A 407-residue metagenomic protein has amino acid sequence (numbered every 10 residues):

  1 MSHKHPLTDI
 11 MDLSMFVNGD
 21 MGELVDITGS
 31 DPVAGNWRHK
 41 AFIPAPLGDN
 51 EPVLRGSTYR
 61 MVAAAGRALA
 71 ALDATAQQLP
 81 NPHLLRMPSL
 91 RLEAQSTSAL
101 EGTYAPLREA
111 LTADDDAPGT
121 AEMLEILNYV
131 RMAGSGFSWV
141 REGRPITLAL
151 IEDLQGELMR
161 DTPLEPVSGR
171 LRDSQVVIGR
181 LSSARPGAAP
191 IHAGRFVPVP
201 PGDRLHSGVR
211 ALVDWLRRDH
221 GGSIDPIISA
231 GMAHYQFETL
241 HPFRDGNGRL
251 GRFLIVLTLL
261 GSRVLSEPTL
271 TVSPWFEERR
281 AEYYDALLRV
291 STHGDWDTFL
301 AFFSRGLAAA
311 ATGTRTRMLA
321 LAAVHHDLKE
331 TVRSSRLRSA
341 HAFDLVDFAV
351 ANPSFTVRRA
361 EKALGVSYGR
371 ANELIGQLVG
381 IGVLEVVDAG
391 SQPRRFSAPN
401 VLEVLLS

Functional and structural regions predicted by a protein language model:
M1-S407: FIC/Doc superfamily catalytic core
